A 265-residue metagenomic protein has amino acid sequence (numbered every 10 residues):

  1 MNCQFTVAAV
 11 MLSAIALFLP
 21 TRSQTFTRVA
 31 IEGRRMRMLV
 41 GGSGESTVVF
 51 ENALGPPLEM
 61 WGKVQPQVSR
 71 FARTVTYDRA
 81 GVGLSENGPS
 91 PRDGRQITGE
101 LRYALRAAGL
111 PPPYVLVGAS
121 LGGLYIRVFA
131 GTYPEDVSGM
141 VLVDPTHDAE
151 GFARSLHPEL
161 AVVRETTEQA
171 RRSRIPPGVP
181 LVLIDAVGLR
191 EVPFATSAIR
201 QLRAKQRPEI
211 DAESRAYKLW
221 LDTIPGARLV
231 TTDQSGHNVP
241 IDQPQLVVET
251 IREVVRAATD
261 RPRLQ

Functional and structural regions predicted by a protein language model:
N2-V48, R70-A72, P91, G109-L110 (+4 more regions): Alpha/beta-hydrolase fold catalytic core
R34-L84: Conserved HGGG/HGGXW glycine-rich cap/lid loop of the alpha/beta-hydrolase fold
R79-V117: Active-site loop/oxyanion-hole signature of alpha/beta-hydrolase fold enzymes
P111-A149: Conserved hydrolase catalytic core segment
M140-E168: Flexible "cap/lid" loop of the alpha/beta hydrolase fold
P176-L181, A195-I199, T223-A227: Short, proline-enriched alpha-helix->beta-strand connector loops that line the catalytic pocket of alpha/beta-hydrolase
L183-D185: Short beta-strand/loop motif that positions the catalytic acidic residue of the alpha/beta-hydrolase fold
P225-Q265: Catalytic active-site module of serine/aspartate enzymes centered on a nucleophile-bearing elbow/loop
